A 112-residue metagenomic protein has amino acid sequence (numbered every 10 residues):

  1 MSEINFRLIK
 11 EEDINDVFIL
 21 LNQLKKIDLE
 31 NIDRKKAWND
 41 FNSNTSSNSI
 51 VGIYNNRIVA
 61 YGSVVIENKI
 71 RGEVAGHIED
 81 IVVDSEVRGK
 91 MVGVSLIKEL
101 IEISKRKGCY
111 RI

Functional and structural regions predicted by a protein language model:
S2-N5: Extreme N-terminal starter segment of soluble prokaryotic enzymes
L8-E73, I97, I103: Acetyl-CoA-dependent GNAT
E67-K69, V83-E86: Short coil/turn motifs at secondary-structure junctions
V74-S85: Conserved acetyl-CoA binding element of GNAT-fold acetyltransferases
V83, G89-E102: Conserved acetyl-CoA-binding loop-helix of GNAT-fold acetyltransferases
S104-I112: Conserved GNAT acetyl-CoA-binding A-motif
